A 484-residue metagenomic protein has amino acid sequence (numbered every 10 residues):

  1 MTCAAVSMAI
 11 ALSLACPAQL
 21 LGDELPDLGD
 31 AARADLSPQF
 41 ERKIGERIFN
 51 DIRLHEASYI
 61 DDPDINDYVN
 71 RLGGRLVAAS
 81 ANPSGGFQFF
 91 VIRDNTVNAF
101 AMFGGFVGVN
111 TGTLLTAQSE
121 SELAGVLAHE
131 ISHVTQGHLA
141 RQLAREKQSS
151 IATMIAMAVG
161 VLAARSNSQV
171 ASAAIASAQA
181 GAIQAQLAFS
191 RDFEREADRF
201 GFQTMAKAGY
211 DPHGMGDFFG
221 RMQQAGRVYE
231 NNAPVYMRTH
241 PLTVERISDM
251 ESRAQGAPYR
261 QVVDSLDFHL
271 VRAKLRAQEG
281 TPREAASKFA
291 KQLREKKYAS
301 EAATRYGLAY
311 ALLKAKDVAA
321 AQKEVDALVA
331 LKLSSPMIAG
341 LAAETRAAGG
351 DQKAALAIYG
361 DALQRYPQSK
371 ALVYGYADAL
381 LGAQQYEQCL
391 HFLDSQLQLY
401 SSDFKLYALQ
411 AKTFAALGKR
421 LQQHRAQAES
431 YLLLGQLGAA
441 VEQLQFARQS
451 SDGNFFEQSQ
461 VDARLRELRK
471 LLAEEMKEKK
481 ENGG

Functional and structural regions predicted by a protein language model:
M1-F100, I183, A225-V228, A286-K288 (+7 more regions): Hydrophobic or amphipathic, alpha-helical segments that drive membrane association/targeting
G22, L28-D35, E46, S58 (+7 more regions): Extracytoplasmic and endomembrane cell-envelope/extracellular-matrix remodeling and assembly machinery
H55-N66, A79-F89, R141-E146, Q169-A173 (+1 more regions): Surface-exposed patches in mature extracellular/periplasmic domains of secreted proteins
V109, G125-H133, G137, A197: Active-site recognition of the HExxH zinc-binding catalytic motif
T111-G125, D192: Short pre-active-site segment immediately N-terminal to the catalytic Zn-binding motif
S121, I131-Q148, S166: Catalytic Zn2+-binding segment of zinc metalloproteases
I151-S166, A173-Q184: Membrane-active amphipathic alpha-helices enriched in small hydrophobic residues
